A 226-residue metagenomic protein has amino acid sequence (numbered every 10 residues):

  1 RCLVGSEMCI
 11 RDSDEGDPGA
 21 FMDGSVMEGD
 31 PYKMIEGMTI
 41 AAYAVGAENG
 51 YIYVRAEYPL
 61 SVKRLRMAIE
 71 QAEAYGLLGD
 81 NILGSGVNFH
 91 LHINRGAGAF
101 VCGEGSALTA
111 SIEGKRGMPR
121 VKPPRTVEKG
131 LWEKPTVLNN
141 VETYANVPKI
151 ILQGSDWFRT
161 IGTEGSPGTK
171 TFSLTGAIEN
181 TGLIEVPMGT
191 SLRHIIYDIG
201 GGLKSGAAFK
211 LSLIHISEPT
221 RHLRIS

Functional and structural regions predicted by a protein language model:
R1-G5, C9-I10, I214-S226: Single conserved hydrophobic/aromatic residue that forms the stacking wall/gate of nucleotide- or nucleobase-binding
R11-Y32: Glycine-rich phosphate/pyrophosphate-binding loop regions near the starts of catalytic domains
P31-A44: Histidine-anchored nucleotide/phosphate-binding helix
G37-T39, G189-K204: Short amphipathic, charge-patterned alpha-helical segments
V45-Y51, A177-N180: Short, surface-exposed connector motifs at secondary-structure boundaries
N49-A56, L213: Short internal beta-strands
V62-M188, G200: Hydrophobic alpha-helical positions that pack around
G202-L213: Short loop-to-beta-strand transition segments
